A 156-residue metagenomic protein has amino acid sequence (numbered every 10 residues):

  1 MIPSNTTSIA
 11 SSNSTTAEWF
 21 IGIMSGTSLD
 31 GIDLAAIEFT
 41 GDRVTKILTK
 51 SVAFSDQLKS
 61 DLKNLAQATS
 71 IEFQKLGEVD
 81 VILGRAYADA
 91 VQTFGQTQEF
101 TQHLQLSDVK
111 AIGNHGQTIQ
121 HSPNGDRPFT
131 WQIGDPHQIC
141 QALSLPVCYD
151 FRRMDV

Functional and structural regions predicted by a protein language model:
M1-V156: Short acidic/glycine-rich loops and adjacent helix/strand connectors that line catalytic pockets where negatively
